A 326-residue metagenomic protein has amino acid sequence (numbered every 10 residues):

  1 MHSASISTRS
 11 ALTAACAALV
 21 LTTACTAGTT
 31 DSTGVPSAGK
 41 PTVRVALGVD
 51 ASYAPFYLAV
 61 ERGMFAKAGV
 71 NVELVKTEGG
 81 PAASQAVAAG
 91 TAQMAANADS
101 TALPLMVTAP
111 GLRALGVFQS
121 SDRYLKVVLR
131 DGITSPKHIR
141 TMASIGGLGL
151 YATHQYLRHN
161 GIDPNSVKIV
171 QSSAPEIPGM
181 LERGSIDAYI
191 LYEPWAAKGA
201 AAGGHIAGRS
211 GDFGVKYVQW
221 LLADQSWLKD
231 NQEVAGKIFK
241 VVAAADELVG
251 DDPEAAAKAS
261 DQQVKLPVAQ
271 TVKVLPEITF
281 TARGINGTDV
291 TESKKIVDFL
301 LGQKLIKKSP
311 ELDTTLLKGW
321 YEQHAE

Functional and structural regions predicted by a protein language model:
M1-A15: Bacterial N-terminal signal peptides that target proteins for export
V20-A24: C-terminal motif of bacterial Sec signal peptides marking the signal peptidase cleavage site
C25-T29: Bacterial signal peptide processing site
D31-S173, D187-L191, I206-R209, V215: Short, glycine-/small- and polar/acidic-enriched structural segments that line small-molecule recognition paths
A54, L58, R62-G63, Q85 (+13 more regions): Solvent-exposed, polar/charged alpha-helical surfaces in well-ordered, non-transmembrane soluble domains, broadly
Q93, S100-T101, P175-Q262: Pocket-lining segment of extracytoplasmic ligand-binding domains
D230-I306: Secondary-structure end/capping motifs
D298-E326: Conserved C-terminal helix/tail region of periplasmic/extracytoplasmic solute-binding proteins
